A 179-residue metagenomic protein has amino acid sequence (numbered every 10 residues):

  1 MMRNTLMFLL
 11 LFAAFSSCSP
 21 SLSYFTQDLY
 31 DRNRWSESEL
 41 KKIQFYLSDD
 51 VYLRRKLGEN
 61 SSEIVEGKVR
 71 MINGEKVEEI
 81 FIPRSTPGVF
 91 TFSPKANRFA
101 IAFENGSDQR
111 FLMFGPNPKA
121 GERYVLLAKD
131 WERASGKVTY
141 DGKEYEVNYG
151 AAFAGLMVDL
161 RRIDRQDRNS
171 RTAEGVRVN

Functional and structural regions predicted by a protein language model:
M1-T5: Positively charged n-region of N-terminal signal peptides that target proteins for export
A14-S17: C-terminal motif of bacterial Sec signal peptides marking the signal peptidase cleavage site
S19-L22: Bacterial signal peptide processing site
F25-S48: Post-signal peptide N-terminal segment of mature Sec-exported envelope proteins
L40-K42, P83-S85, P94-R98, R133 (+2 more regions): Extracytoplasmic
D50-V77: Mixed-charge, low-complexity intrinsically disordered segments
G74-P118: Mid-length scaffold segments of soluble, non-membrane domains
L127-N179: C-terminal partner/receptor-binding element of secreted or periplasmic proteins
